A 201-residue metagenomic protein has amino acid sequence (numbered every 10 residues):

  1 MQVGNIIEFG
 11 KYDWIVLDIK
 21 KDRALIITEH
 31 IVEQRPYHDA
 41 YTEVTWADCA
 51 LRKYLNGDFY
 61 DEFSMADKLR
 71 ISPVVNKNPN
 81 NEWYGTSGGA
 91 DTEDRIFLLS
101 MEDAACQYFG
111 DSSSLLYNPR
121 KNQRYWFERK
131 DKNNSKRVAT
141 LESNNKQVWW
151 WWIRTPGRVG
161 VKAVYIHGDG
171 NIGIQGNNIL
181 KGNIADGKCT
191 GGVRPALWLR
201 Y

Functional and structural regions predicted by a protein language model:
M1-Y201: Collagenous Gly-X-Y triple-helix signature in extracellular proteins
